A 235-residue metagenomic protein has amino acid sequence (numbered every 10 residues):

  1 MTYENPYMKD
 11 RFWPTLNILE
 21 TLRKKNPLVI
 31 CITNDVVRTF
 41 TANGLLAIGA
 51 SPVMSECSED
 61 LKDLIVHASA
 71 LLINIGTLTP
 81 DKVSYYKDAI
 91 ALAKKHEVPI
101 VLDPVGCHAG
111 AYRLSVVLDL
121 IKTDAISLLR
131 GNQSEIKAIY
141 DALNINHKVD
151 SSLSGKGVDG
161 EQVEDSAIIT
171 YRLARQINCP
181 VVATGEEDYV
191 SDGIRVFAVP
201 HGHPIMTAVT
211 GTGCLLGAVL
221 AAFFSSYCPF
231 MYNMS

Functional and structural regions predicted by a protein language model:
M1-M54: Glycine-rich phosphate/adenosyl-contacting loop at the front of the ribokinase-like
Y7-E20, C179-H201: Acidic-glycine-rich active-site phosphate/pyrophosphate-binding loop
G44-H96, L102: Active-site cofactor/substrate anionic-group-binding motifs, chiefly glycine- and Lys/Arg-rich phosphate-binding loops
L78-D81, G106-G110, Y189, M206: Short, small-residue-enriched loops and turns at beta-alpha junctions that line or gate enzyme active sites
K82-G131: Glycine/small-residue-rich loop that forms an oxyanion/phosphate-binding "nest" at active or ligand-binding sites
A111-V196: Conserved phosphate/ATP/ADP-binding segment of small-molecule kinases
A138, T210-S235: Short, small-residue alpha-helix embedded
F197-G211: Short pre-catalytic strand/loop immediately N-terminal to key active-site residues, enriched for Gly-Thr
